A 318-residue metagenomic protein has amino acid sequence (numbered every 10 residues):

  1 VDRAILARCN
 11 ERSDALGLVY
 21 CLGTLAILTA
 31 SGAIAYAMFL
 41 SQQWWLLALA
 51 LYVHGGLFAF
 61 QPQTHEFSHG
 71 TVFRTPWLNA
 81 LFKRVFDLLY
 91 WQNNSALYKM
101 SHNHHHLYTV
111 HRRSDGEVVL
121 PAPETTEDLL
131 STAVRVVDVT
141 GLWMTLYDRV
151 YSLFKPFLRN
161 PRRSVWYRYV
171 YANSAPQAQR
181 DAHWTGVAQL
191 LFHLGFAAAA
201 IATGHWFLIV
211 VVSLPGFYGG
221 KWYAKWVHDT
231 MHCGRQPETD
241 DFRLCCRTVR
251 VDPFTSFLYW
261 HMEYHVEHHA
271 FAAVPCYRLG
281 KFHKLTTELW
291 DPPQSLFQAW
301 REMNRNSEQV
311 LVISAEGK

Functional and structural regions predicted by a protein language model:
V1-G55, L88-V210, C276-K318: Non-catalytic, topology-defining segments of multipass membrane proteins
S31, S68, V72-F73, F86 (+2 more regions): Active-site-flanking alpha-helical
V53-T64, A96, V212-D240: Transmembrane alpha-helical segments that form the membrane-embedded catalytic/substrate-channel core of multi-pass
F60-H69, Y98-V110, W226-G234, L258-V274: Histidine-centered catalytic micro-motifs
Q63-F82, V110-L120: Aspartate-rich (DDxxD/NDxxD/DxxxD) Mg2+/diphosphate-binding motifs and their adjoining helix-loop segments
F73-L81, L97, Y218-G219, R278: Short acidic-hydrophobic sequence patches enriched in Asp/Glu that either
A80-V85, T239-V251: Membrane-cytosol interface motif
S174, C245-H261: Cytosolic juxtamembrane regulatory segments of multi-pass membrane proteins
